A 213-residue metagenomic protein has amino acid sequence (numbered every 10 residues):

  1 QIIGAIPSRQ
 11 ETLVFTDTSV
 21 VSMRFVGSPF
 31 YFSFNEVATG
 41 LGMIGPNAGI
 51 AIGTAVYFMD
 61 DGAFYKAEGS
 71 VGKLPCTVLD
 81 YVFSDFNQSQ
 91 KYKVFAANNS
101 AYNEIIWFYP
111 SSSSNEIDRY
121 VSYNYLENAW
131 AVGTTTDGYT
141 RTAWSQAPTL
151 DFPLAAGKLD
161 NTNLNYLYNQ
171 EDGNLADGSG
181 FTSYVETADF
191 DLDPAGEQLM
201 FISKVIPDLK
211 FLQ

Functional and structural regions predicted by a protein language model:
P7, E36, G40-A55, D61-Q213: Beta-sheet repeat architectures centered on beta-propellers
E11-T16, Y57-D60: Short beta-strand motif characteristic of blades in beta-propeller domains
L13-A38: Surface-exposed extracellular loop regions of Gram-negative outer-membrane beta-barrel proteins
